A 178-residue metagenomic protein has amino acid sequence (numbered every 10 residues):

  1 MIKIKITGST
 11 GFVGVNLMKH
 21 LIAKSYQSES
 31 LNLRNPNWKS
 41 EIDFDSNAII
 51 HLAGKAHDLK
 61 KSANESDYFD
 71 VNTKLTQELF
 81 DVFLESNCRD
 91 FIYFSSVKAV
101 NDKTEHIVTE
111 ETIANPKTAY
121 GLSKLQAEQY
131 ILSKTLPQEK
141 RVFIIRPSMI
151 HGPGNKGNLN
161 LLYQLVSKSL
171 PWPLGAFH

Functional and structural regions predicted by a protein language model:
K3-K24: N-terminal Rossmann NAD(P)H-binding glycine-rich loop of SDR-like oxidoreductase domains
K39-E85, A99-V100: NAD(P)H-binding glycine-rich loop region in Rossmannoid oxidoreductase-like domains and their noncatalytic homologs
A56-H57, V97-T104, A114, S148-H151 (+1 more regions): Active-site segment of SDR-like NAD(P)-dependent oxidoreductases
K61, Q164-H178: A conserved pocket-lining segment of Rossmann-fold NAD(P)-dependent short-chain dehydrogenase/reductase
F69, T73, H106, K117-L125 (+1 more regions): Short-chain dehydrogenase/reductase
E78-A119: Conserved Rossmann-fold NAD(P)-dependent oxidoreductase catalytic core, especially the SDR/UDP-sugar
N101, K140-L161: Flexible, glycine-rich beta-alpha linker
N115-F143: Active-site Tyr-X1-5-Lys
